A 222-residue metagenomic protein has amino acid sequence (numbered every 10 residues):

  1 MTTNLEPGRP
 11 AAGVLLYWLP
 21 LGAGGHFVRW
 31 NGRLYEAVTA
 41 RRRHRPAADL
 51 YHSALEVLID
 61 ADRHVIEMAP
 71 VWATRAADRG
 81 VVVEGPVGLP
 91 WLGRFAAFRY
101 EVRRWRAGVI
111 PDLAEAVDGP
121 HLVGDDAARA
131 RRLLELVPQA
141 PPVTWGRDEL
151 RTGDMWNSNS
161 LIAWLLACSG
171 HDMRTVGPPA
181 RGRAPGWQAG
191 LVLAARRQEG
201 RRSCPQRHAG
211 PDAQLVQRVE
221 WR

Functional and structural regions predicted by a protein language model:
T2-R151: Non-catalytic ligand/cofactor/substrate-binding and regulatory segments of enzyme domains
T3, V219-W221: Intrinsically disordered, low-structural-confidence terminal and linker regions
D62, A167-T175: Short helix-capping/linker segments at secondary-structure and domain boundaries
R131-Q139, W164, P185, A189: Charged/polar, solvent-exposed surface patches and flexible loops
W145-E149, M173-P178: Surface-exposed patches in mature extracellular/periplasmic domains of secreted proteins
R147-S169: Active-site nucleophilic cysteine motif
P179-V219: Short terminal or interdomain "cap/linker" segment that borders an active site or interface and mediates
